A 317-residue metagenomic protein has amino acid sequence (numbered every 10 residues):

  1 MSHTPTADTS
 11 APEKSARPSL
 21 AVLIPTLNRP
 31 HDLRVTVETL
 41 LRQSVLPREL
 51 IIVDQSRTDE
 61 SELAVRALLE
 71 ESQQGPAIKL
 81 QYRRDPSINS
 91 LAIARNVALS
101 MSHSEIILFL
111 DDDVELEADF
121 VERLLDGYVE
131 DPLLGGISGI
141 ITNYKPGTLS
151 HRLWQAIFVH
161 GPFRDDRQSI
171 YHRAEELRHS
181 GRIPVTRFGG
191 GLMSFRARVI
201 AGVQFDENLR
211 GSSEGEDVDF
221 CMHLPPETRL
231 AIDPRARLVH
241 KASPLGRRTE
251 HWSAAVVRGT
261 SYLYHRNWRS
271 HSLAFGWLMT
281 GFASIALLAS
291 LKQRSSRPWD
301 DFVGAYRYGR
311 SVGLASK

Functional and structural regions predicted by a protein language model:
M1-R42: N-proximal low-complexity "stem/linker" segments adjacent to membrane-targeting elements
V37-R84: Acidic donor-binding segment of Leloir-type glycosyltransferases
D85-S102: Glycine-rich, basic loop-to-helix element that forms the pyrophosphate-binding segment of sugar-nucleotide handling
I107: Short aromatic/hydrophobic "clamp" motif used to bind/position activated sugar donors
D119-P162: Conserved donor NDP-sugar-binding/catalytic core segment of glycosyltransferases
F158-V185: Short, flexible, basic/aromatic active-site loop/helix in glycosyltransferases
R187-V203, L209-A236: A short, conserved alpha-helix in the catalytic core of glycosyltransferases
H251-G259, R269-K317: Non-catalytic, C-terminal membrane-associated alpha-helical segments of glycosyltransferases
